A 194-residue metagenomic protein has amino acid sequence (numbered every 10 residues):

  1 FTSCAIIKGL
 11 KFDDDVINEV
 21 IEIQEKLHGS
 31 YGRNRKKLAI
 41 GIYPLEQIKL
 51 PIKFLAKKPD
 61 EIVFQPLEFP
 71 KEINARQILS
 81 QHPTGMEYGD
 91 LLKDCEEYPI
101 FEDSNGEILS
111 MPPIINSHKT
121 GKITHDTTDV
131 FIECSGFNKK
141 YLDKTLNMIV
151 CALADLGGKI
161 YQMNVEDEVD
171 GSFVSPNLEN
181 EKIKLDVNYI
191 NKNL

Functional and structural regions predicted by a protein language model:
F1-L194: RNA/tRNA-interacting regions in translation and RNA-turnover enzymes
